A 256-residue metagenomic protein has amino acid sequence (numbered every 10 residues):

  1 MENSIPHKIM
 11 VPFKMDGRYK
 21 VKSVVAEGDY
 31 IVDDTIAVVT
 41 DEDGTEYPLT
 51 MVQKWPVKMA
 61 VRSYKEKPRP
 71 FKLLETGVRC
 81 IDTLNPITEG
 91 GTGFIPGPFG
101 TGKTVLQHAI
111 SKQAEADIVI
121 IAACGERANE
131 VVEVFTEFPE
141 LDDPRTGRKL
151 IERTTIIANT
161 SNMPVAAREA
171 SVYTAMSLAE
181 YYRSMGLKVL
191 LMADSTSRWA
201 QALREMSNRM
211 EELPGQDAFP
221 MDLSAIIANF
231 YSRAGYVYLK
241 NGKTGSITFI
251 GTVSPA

Functional and structural regions predicted by a protein language model:
M1, Y19-V21: Conserved hydrophobic positions within beta-strands
E2-K14, I31-P96, L106-A109, P144-M163 (+1 more regions): P-loop NTPase nucleotide-binding/switch module
I5, M15-G17, R127, S195-T196: A generic "binding-loop/recognition-motif" signal
K14-M15, A116: Periplasm/extracytoplasmic soluble domains of Gram-negative envelope assemblies and related organellar analogs
V21-D29: Short histidine-centered loop motifs in beta-beta connectors
A26, T35, D41, S224-I227: A generic, well-ordered mixed alpha/beta core segment in the N-terminal half of proteins
T83-A256: P-loop NTPase catalytic core
